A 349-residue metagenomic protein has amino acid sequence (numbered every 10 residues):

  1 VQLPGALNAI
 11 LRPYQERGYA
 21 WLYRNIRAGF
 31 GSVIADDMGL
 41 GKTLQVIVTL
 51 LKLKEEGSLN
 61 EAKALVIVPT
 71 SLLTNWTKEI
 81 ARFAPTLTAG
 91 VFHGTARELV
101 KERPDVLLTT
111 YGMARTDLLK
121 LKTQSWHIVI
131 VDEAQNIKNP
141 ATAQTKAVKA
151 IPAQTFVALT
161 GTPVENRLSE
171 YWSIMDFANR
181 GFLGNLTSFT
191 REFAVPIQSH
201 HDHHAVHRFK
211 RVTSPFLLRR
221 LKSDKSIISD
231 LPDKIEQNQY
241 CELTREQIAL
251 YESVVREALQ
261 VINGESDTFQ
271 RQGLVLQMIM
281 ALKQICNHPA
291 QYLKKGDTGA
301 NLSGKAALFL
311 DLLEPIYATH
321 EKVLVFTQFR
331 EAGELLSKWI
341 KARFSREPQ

Functional and structural regions predicted by a protein language model:
V1-H201, K210-Q349: ASCE P-loop NTPase motor core, strongest for the SF2 helicase catalytic module
V206: Long, charge-dense, solvent-exposed interaction surfaces that engage phosphate-rich ligands
